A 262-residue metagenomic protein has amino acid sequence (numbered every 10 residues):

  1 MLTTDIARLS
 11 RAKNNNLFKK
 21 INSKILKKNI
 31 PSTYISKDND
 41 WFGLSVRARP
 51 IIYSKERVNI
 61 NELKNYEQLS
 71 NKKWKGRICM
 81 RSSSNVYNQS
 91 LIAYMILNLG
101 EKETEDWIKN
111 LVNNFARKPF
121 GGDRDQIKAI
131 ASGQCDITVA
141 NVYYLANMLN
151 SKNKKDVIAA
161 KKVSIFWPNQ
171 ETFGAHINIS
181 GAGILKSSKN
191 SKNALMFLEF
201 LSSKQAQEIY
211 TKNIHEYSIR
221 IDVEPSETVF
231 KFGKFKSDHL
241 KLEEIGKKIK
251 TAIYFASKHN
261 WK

Functional and structural regions predicted by a protein language model:
M1-K19, T138-L145: Ligand-binding clamshell of periplasmic/extracellular solute-binding protein-like
M1-T4, K19-I51, E67: A structural signal for short loop-to-beta-strand junctions that line the ligand-binding cleft of periplasmic/secreted
K28, S32-T33, V46-R47, I108-V112 (+2 more regions): Periplasmic-binding protein-like
K37-N39, Y53-K55, N61, K75-L99 (+2 more regions): Short beta-strand->loop
P50-R57, L97, I177-N190, I209: A bilobed periplasmic-binding-protein/Venus flytrap-type ligand-binding module shared by bacterial periplasmic
G76-S84, F200-V223: Periplasmic-binding protein-like
S83, Y94-P168: Ligand-binding pocket segment of bilobal, Venus flytrap-like solute-binding proteins
P225-K262: Extracellular/periplasmic bilobal clamshell ligand-binding domains
